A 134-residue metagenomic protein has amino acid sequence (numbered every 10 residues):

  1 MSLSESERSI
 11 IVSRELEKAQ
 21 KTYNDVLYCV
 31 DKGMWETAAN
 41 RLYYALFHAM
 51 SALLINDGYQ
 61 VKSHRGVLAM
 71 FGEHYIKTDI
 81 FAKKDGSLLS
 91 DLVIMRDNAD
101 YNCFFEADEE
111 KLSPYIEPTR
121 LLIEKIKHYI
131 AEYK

Functional and structural regions predicted by a protein language model:
M1-K134: Terminal alpha-helical segments
